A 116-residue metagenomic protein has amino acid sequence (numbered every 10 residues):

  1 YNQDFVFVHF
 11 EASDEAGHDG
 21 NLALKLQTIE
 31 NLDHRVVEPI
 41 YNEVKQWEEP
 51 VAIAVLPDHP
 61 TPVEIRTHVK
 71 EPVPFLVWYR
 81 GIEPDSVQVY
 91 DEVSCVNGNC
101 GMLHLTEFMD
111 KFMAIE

Functional and structural regions predicted by a protein language model:
Y1-E116: Feature captures the catalytic ectodomains and active-site-proximal regions of enzymes that hydrolyze or transfer
